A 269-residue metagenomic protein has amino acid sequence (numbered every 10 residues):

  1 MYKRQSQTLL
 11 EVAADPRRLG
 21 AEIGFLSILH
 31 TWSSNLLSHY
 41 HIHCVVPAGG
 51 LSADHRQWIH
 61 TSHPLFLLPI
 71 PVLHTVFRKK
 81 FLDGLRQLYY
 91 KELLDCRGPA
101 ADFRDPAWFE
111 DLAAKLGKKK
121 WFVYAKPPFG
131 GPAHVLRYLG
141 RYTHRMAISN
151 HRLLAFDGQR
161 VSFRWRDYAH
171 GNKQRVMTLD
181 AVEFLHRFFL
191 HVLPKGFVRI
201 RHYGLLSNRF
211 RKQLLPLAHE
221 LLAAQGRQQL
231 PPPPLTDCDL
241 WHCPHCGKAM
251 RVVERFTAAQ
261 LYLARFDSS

Functional and structural regions predicted by a protein language model:
K3-S269: Beta->alpha loop/short-helix hinge microenvironment recognizer with preference for catalytic Tyr/His contexts
